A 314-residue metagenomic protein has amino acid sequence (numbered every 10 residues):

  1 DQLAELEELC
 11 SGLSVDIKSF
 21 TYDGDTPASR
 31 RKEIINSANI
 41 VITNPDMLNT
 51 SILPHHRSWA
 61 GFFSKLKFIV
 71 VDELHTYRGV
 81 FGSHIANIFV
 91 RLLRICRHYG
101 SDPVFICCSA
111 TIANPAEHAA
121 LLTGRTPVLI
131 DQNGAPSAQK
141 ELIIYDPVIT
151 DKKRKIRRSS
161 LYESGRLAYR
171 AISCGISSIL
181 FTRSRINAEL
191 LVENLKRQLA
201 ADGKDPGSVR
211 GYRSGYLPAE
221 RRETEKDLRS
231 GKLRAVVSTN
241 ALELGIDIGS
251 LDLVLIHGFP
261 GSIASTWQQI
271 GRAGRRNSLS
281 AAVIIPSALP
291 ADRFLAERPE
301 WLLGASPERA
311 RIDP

Functional and structural regions predicted by a protein language model:
D1-T21, L121-P127: Conserved helix-turn-beta segment of the N-terminal RecA-like "Helicase ATP-binding" lobe in SF1/SF2 helicases
S29-R31, S214-T239: Conserved helicase ATPase core of P-loop NTP-dependent helicases/translocases
I35-P54, S230-L244: Conserved two-lobed SF2 helicase motor
P45-Y99: SF2 helicase catalytic motif II
V104-C108, I112-A188: Conserved interdomain linker/interface between the two RecA-like ATPase lobes of SF2 helicase motors
I186-P206: Conserved helicase motor "Helicase C" RecA-like lobe of SF1/SF2 P-loop NTPases
L242-G258, A281-V283: A short beta-strand element within the Helicase C-terminal
S262-A310: Conserved segment of the helicase C-terminal RecA-like domain
